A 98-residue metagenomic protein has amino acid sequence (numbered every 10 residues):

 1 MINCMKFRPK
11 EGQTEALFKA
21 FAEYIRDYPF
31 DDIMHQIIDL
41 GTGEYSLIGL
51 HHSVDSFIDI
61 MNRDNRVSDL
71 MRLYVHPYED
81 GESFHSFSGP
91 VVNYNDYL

Functional and structural regions predicted by a protein language model:
M1-R8, S46-I48: Active-site-flanking beta-strand signature of metal-NTP-handling nucleotidyl enzymes and homologous cyclase-like
M5, I37-D39: Short beta-strand segments that buttress and anchor functional surface loops
K6-K19: Short, surface-exposed ligand-recognition loops at beta-strand->loop->(often short) alpha-helix junctions that present
E15-L17, F57-D59, D96: Short acidic, gly/pro-rich beta-turn/loop elements at beta-sheet edges and active-site/ligand-binding grooves
E23-Q36, L50-S86: An amphipathic, aromatic/His-enriched active-site/gating alpha helix that lines ligand/cofactor pockets
G41-Y45: Short acidic/glycine-enriched loop/turn segments that link adjacent beta-strands
S86-L98: Short, low-order "capping/linker" segments at domain edges
